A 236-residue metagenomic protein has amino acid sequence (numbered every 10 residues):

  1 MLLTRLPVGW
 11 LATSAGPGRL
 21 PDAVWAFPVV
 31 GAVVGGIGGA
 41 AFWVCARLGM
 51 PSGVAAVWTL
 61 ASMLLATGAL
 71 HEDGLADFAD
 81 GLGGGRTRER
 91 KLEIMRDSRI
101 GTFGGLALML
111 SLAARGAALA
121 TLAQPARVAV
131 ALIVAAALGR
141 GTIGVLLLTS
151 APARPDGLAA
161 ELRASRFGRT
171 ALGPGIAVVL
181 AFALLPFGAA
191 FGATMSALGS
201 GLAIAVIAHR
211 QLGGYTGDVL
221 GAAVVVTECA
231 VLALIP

Functional and structural regions predicted by a protein language model:
M1-G68, G84, R90-L92, D97-P236: Hydrophobic alpha-helical transmembrane segments
A69-G74: Juxtamembrane transmembrane-helix boundary signature
